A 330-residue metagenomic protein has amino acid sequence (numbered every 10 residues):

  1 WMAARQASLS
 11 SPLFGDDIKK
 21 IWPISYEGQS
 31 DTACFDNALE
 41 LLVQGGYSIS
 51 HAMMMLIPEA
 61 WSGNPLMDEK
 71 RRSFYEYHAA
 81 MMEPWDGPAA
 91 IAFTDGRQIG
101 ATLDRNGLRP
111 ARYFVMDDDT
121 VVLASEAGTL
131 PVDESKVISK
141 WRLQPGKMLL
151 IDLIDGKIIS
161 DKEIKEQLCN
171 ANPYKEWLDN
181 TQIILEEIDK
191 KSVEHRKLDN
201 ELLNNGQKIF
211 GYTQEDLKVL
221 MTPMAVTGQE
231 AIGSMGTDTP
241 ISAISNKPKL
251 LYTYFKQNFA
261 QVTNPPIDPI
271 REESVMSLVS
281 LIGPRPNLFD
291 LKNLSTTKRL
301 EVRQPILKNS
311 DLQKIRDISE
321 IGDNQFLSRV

Functional and structural regions predicted by a protein language model:
M2-G322: Conserved short alpha-helical segments that host acidic/polar catalytic motifs at enzyme active sites
R285, S328-V330: Extended, well-ordered protein cores
